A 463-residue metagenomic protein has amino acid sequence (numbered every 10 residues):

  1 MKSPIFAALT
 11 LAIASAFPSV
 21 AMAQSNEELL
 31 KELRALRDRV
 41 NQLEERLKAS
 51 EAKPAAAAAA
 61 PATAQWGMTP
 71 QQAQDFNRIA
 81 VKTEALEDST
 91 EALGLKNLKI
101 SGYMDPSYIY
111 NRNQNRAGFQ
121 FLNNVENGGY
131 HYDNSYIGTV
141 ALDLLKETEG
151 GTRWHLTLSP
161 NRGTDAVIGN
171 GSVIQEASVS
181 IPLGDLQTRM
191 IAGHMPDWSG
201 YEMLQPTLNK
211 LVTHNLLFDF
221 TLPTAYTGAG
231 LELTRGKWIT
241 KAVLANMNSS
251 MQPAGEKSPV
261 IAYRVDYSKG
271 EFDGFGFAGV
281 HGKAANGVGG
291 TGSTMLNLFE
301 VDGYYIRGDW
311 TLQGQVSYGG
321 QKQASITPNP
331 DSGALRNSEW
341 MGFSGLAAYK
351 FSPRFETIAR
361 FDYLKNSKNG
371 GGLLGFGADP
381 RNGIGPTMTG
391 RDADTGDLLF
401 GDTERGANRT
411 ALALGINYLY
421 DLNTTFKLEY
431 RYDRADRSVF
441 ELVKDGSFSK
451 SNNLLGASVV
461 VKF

Functional and structural regions predicted by a protein language model:
M1-M22: Gram-negative bacterial Sec-dependent N-terminal signal peptides
I13, M22-F119, R391-A393, D397-L398 (+1 more regions): N-terminal periplasmic/intermembrane-space "pro-region" immediately following the signal or transit peptide
Q24-S25, E32-L36, V40-P54, T83-E84 (+17 more regions): A general secondary-structure boundary signal
E28, E32, E44, E51 (+6 more regions): Acidic-residue sensor for enzyme active/binding pockets
E28-E32, E44, G151-T152, L186-R189 (+9 more regions): Generic alpha-helical hydrophobic packing signal
L86-S249, G255-A262, D266-F275, F343-N369: Outer membrane beta-barrel
E126-G129, A166-V167, D273-F463: Outer-membrane beta-barrel pore domains
S249-M251, A284-A285: Short, small-residue-enriched loops and turns at beta-alpha junctions that line or gate enzyme active sites
